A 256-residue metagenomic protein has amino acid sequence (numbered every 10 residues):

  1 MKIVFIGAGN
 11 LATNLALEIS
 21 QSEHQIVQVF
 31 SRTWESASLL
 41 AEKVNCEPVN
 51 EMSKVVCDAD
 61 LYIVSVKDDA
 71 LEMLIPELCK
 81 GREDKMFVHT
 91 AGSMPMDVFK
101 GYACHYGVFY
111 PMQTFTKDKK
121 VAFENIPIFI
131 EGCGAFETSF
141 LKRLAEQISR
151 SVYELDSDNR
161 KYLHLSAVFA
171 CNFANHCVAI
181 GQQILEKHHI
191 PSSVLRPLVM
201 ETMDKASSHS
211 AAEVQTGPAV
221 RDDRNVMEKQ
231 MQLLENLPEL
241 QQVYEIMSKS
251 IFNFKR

Functional and structural regions predicted by a protein language model:
M1, H24-Q28, D58-Y62, R82-F87 (+1 more regions): Short active-site oxyanion
M1-E51: NAD(P)+-binding Rossmann beta1-loop-alpha1 motif at the extreme N-terminus of oxidoreductases
F5-I6, V64, I130: Hydrophobic Val/Ile/Leu positions in short beta-strands of Rossmann-like dinucleotide-binding domains
T13, L17-Q21, E42, P76 (+3 more regions): Short, well-ordered alpha-helices that flank and scaffold nucleotide-derived cofactor binding pockets
W34-A37, E42-K120: Rossmann-like NAD(P)(H) cofactor-binding subdomain of soluble oxidoreductases
E35-S36, L40-K43, K120-Y162, A170-S207: Internal alpha-helical scaffold of NAD(P)-dependent oxidoreductase catalytic cores
E186, M200-R256: Interdomain hinge/lid region at the active-site interface of Rossmann-like NAD(P)-dependent oxidoreductases
